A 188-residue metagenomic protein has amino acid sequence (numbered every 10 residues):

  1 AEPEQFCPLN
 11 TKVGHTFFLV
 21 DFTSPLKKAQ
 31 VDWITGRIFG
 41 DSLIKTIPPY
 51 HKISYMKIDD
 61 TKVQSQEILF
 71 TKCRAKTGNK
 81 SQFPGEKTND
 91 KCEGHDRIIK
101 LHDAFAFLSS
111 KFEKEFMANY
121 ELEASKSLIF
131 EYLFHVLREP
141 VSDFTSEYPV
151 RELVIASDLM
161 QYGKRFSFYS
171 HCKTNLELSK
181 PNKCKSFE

Functional and structural regions predicted by a protein language model:
A1-L9, F22: Von Willebrand factor
Q5-P8, K72-R74, K91-E93, H171-K173 (+1 more regions): Sequence contexts marking disulfide-bonded cysteines in secreted/extracellular proteins
N10-K12, E147-Y148: Short basic/glycine-enriched coil/helix segment immediately N-terminal to the Walker B
K12-D96, E152-I155: Von Willebrand factor
W33-S42, H135-R138, K180-F187: N-terminal post-signal-peptidase region of extra-cytosolic proteins
F83-Y148, Q161: Von Willebrand factor
S146-I155, R165: Mid-length scaffold segments of soluble, non-membrane domains
M160-E188: VWA/integrin I-like adhesion module and closely mimicked acidic/polar interface patches used
